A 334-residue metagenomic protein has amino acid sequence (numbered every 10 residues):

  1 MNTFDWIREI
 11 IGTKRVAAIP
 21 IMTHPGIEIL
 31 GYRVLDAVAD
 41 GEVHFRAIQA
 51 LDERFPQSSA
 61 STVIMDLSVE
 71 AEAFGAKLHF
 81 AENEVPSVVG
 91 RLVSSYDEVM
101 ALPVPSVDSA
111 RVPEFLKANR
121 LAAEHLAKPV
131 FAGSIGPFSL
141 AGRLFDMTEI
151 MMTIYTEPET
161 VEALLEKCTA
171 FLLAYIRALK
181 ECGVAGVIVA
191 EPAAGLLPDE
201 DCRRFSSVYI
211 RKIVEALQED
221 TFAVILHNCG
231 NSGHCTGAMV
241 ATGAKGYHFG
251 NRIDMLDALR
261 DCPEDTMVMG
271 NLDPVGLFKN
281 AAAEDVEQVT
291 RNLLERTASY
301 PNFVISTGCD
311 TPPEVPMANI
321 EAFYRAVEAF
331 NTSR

Functional and structural regions predicted by a protein language model:
M1-G26, S106-R334: Active-site loop segments of alpha/beta catalytic cores
M22-G26, L30, H44, S61-E98: Alpha/beta catalytic barrel-like cores
Y32-V43: Surface-exposed strand-loop-strand hairpins of Gram-negative outer-membrane beta-barrel proteins
R33-V34, S94-E98, D254, D273: Short, solvent-exposed coil/turn linker segments
A37-V38, E72-P86, L140-T153, I320: Aromatic- and acidic-residue-enriched segments that line the glycan-binding/catalytic groove of carbohydrate-active
H44-I64, A178-G183, A241: Catalytic domains of carbohydrate-active enzymes, especially glycoside hydrolases
D52-P56, G75, H79, N83 (+1 more regions): Generic short alpha-helical segment signal, independent of protein family or function, capturing local helix propensity
N83-L121: A gly/proline- and charged-residue-enriched helix-loop-helix capping module
